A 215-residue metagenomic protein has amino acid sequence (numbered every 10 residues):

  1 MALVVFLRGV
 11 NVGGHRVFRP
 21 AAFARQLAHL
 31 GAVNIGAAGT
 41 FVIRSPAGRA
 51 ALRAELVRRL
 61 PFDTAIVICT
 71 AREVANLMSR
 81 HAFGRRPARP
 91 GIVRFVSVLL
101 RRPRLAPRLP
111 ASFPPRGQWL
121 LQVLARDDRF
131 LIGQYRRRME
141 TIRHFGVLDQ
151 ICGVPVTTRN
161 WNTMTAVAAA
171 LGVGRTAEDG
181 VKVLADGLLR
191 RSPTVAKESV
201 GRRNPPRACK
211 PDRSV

Functional and structural regions predicted by a protein language model:
M1-A38, I43-R191, V195: Surface-exposed, charge/polar-rich loops and edge strands
D186, V200-G201, P205: Intrinsic disorder/low-complexity segments
P205, P211-S214: Short, intrinsically disordered C-terminal tails of secreted or membrane-associated proteins
